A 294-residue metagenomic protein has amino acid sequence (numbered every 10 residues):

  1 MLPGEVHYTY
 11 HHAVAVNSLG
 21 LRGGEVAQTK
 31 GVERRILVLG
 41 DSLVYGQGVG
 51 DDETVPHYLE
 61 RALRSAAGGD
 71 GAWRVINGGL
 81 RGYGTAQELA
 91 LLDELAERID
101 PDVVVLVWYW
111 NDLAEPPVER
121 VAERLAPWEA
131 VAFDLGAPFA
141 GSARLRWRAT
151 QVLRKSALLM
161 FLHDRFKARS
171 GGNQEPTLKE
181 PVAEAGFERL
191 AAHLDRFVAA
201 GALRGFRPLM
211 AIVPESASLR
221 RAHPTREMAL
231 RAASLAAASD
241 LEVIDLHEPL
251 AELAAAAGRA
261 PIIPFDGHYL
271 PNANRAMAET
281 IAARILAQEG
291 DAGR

Functional and structural regions predicted by a protein language model:
M1-A62, A66-A67, L250-A254, P261-P264: Membrane/wall-proximal cationic-aromatic binding patches
R35-L39, I76, V104: Conserved beta-strand elements of the Class I
D41, E88, V104, G201 (+3 more regions): Generic structural signal for small/hydrophobic residues in well-ordered secondary structure, especially within
S42-V49, N77-L80, A183-F187, A222 (+1 more regions): Second-shell loop/turn segments in exported
G71-L89, E94-E97: A conserved hydrophobic secondary-structure block that centers on an alpha-helix together with its immediately flanking
A96, D100-V105: Proline-aspartate-enriched helix->loop->beta-strand connector
Y109-S234, A238-L241, L246-R259, I263: Serine-dependent acyl-ester chemistry module
E242, I263-R294: Histidine-centered active-site loop/cap adjacent to the catalytic His in serine esterases/O-acetyl transfer systems
